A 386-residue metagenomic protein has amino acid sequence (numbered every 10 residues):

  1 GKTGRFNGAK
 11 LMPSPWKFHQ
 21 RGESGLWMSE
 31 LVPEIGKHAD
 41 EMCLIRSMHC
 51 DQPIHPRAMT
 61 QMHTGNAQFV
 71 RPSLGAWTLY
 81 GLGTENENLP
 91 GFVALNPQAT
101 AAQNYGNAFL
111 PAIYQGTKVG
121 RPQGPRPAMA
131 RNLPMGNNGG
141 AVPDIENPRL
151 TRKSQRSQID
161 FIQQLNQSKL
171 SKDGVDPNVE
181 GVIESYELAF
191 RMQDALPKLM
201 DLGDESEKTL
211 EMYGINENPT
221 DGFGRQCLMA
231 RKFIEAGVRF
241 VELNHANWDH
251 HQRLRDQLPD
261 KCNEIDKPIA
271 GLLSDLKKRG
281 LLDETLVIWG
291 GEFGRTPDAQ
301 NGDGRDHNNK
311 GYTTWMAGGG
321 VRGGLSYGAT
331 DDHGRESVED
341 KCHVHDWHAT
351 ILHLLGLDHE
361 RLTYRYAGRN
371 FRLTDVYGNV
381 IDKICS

Functional and structural regions predicted by a protein language model:
G1-S386: Ligand-binding pockets and gating/stacking loops
